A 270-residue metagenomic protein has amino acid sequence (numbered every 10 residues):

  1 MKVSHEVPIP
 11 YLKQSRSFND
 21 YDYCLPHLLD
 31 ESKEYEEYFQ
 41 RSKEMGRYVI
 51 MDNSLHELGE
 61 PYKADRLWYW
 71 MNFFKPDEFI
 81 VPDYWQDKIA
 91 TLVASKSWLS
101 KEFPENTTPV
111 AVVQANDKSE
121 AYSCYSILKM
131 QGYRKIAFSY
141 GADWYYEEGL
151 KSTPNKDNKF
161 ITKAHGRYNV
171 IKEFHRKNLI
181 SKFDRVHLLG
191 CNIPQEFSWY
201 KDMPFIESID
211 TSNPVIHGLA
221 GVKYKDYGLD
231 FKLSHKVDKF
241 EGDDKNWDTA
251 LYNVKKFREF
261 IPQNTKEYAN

Functional and structural regions predicted by a protein language model:
M1-F103: Non-catalytic, usually N-terminal nucleic-acid engagement modules in DNA/RNA processing proteins
M1-L12, W68, I80, N169-V186 (+1 more regions): Alpha/beta catalytic cores of nucleotide-metabolism and tRNA/nucleoside-modifying enzymes
L12-S15, S32-E36, K118-Y122, P194-S198: Short, well-ordered alpha-helical microsegments
N19-C24, G46, K75-D77, E105 (+3 more regions): Glycine-enriched alpha-helix->loop->beta-strand junction motifs that scaffold or abut catalytic
E31-Q40, G59-F73, K88-E102, A121-S126 (+2 more regions): Well-ordered, non-membrane alpha-helical segments in soluble/globular domains
Y48, T108-V110, R185: Proline-centered loop/turn at the N-terminus of a beta-strand
D52, A111, Y200: Conserved, mostly hydrophobic/aromatic
D83-W85, Q114-L189, I193-Q195, P214-V237: Glycine/Thr-rich beta-alpha phosphate-binding loop at enzyme active sites
